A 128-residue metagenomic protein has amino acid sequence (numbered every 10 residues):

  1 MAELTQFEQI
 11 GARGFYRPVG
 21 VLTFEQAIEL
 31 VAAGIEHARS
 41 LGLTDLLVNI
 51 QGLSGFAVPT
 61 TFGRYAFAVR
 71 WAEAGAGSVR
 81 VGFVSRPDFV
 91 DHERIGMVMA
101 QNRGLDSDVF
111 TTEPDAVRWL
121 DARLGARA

Functional and structural regions predicted by a protein language model:
M1-A128: Amphipathic, Lys/Arg-enriched alpha-helical "gate/interface" segment within cytosolic domains that mediates
